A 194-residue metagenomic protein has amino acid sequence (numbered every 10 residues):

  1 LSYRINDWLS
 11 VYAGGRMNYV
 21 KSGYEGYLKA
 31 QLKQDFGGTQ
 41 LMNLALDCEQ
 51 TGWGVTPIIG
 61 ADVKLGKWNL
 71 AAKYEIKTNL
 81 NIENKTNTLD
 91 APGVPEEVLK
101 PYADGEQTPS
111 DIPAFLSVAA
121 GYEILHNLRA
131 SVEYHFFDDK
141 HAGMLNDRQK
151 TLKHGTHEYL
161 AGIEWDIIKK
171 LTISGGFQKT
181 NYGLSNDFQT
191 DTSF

Functional and structural regions predicted by a protein language model:
L1-F194: Outer-membrane beta-barrel porins/channels
